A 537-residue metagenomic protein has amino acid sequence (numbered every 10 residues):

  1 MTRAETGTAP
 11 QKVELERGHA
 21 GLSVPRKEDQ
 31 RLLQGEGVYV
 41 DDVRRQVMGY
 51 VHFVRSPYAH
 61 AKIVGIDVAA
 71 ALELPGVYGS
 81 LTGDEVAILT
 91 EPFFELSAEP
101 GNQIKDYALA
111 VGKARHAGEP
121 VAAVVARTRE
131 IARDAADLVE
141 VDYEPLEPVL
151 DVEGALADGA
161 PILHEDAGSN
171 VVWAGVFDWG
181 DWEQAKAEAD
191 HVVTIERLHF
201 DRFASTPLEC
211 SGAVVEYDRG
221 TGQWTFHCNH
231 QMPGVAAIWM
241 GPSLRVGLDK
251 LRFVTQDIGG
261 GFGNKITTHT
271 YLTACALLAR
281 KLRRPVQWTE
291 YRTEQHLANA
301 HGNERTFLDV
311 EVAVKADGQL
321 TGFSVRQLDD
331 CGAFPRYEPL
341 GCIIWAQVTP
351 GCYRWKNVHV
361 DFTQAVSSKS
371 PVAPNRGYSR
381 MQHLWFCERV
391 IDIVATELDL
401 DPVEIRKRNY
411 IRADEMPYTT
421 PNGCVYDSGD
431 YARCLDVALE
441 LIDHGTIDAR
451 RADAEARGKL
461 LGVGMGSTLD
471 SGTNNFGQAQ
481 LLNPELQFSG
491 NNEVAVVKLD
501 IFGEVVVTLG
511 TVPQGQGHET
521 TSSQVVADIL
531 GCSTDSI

Functional and structural regions predicted by a protein language model:
M1-V172, Y271: Flexible, low-hydrophobicity surface segments
L22, E28-R31, L96-P100, S169-A213 (+2 more regions): Glycine-rich loop/linker segments at domain edges
V47-Y50, L74-Y78, V111, G118-V121 (+13 more regions): Short coil/turn connectors at secondary-structure junctions
F53-G83, I88, V121-Y143, A213-L282 (+6 more regions): Alpha-helical support elements that line or immediately flank enzyme active sites and cofactor-binding pockets
G83, D249-Q256, R283-T293, T321-R326 (+5 more regions): Beta-strand segments within the central parallel beta-sheet cores of soluble alpha/beta enzyme folds
V86, H230-P233, D257-G261, E290-L297 (+5 more regions): Acidic, glycine-rich active-site loops and adjacent beta-strand->loop/helix elements that engage anionic groups
F93, E99-I131, F262-A316, V372-E397 (+2 more regions): Glycine-rich and small/hydrophobic secondary-structure elements
A160-L244, R412-E504: Helix-loop-helix junctions that connect adjacent transmembrane helices in secondary transporters/permeases, recognized
